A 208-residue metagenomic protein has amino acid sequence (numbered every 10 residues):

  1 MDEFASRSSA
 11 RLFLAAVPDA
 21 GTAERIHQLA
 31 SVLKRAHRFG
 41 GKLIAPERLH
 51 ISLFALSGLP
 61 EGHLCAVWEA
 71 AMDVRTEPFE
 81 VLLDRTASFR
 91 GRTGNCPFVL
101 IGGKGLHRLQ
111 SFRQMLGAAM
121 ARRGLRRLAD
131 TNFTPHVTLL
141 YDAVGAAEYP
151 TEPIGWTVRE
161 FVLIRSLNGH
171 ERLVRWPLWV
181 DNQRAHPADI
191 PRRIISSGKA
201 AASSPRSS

Functional and structural regions predicted by a protein language model:
M1-S208: Histidine-dependent nucleotide/RNA phosphoesterase domain, centered on the 2H-phosphoesterase fold with its duplicated
